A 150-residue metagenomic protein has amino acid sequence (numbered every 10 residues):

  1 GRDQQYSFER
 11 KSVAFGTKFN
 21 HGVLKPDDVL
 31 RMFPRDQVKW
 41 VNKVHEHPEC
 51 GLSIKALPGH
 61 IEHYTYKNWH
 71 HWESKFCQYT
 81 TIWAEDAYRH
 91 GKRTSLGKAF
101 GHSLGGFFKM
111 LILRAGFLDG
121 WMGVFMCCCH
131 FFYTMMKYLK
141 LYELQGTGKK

Functional and structural regions predicted by a protein language model:
G1-G148: Catalytic-site signature of metal-activated, phosphate-bearing donor transferases, centered on the GT-A/GT-A-like
